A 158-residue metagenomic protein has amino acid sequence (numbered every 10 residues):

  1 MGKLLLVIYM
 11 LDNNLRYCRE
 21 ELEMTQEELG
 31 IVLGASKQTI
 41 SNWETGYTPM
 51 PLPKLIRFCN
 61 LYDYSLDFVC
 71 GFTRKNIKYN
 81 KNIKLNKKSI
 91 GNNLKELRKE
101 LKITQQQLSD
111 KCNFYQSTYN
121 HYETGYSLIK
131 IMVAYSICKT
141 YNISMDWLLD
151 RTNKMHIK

Functional and structural regions predicted by a protein language model:
G2-E21, I77-E100: A short, Lys/Arg-rich alpha-helix, primarily the initiator
R16, E27, I56, K95 (+2 more regions): Residues within the helices of the helix-turn-helix
R19, G30, C59, R98 (+2 more regions): The alpha-helix within a helix-turn-helix
E20, G34, T45-Y47, R74 (+5 more regions): Residue-level detection of the helix-turn-helix DNA-binding "recognition helix"
M24-S41, K102-H121: Short alpha-helical DNA-recognition segment
P53-F68, M132-W147: DNA major-groove recognition helix of helix-turn-helix/homeodomain DNA-binding modules
F68-K78, W147-K158: Short amphipathic recognition helices of helix-turn-helix/homeodomain-type DNA-binding modules
